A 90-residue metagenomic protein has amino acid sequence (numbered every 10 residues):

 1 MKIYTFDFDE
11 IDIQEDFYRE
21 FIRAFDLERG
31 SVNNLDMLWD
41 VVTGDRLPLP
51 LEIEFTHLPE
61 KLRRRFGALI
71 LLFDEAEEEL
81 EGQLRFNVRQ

Functional and structural regions predicted by a protein language model:
M1-G30, T43-Q90: N-terminal intrinsically disordered, low-complexity segments enriched in P/E/S/T
